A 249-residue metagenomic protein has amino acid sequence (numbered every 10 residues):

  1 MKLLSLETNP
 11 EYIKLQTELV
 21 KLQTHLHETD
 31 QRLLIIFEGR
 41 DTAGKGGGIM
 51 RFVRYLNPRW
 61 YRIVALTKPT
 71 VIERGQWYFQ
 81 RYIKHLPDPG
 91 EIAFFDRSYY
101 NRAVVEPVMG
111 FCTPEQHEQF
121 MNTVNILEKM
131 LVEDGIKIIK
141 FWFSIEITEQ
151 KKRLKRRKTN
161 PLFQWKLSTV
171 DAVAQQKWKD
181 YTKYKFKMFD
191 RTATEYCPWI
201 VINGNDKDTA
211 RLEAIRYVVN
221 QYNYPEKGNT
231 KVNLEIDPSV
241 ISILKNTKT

Functional and structural regions predicted by a protein language model:
M1-T249: Glycine-rich phosphate-binding loop of ATP-dependent small-molecule kinases
